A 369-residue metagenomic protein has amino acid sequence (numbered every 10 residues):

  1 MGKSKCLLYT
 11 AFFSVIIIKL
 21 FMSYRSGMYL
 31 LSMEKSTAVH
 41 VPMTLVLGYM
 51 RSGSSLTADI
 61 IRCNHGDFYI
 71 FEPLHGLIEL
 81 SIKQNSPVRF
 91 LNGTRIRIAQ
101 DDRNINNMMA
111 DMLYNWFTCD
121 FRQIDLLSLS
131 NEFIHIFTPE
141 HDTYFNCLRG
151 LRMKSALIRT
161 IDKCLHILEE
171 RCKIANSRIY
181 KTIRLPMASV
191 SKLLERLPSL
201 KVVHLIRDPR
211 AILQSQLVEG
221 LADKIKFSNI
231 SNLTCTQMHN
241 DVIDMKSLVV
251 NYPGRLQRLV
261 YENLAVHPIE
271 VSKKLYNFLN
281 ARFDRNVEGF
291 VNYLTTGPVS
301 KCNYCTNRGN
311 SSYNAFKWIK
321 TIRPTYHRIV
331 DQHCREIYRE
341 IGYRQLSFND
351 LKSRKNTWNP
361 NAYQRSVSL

Functional and structural regions predicted by a protein language model:
M1-T44, G48-M50, Q84-S86, T94-R95 (+8 more regions): PAPS-dependent sulfotransferases, especially Golgi type II membrane carbohydrate sulfotransferases
M28-S32, L157-L168, R184-S189, R196-E288: PAPS-dependent sulfotransferase catalytic domain
K35-N85: Gly/lys/ser-thr-rich phosphate-binding loops in alpha/beta enzymes that coordinate phosphoanhydride or phosphate groups
M43-L45, G66, S177, S199-V203 (+1 more regions): Beta-sheet entry/capping signal
V46-G48, F71, R178-K181, H204 (+2 more regions): Short beta-strand segments
M50-S52, C63-N64, L74-L77, R184-M187 (+5 more regions): Short, solvent-exposed loop/turn segments at secondary-structure junctions
G53-D67, L194-L197, R258-D284, C305-S312 (+1 more regions): PAPS/PAP-binding and catalytic site of the sulfotransferase fold
E72-Y180: PAPS-dependent sulfation machinery
